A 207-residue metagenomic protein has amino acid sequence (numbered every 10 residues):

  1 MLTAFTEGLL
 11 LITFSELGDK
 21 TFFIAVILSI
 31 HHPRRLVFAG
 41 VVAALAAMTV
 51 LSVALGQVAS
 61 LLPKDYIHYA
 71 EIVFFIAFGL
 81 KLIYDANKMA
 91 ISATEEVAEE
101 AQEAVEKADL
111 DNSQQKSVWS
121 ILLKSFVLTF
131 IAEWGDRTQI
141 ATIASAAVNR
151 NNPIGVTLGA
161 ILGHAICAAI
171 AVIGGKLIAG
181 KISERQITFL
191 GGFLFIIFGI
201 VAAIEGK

Functional and structural regions predicted by a protein language model:
M1-Y66, A141-I161: Juxtamembrane transmembrane-helix termini in multi-pass membrane transport proteins
T3, P33-E106, G174-L177, L190-F193: Membrane helix-loop-helix hairpins that form the core translocation module of multi-pass transporters
T13-L17, A46-A47, L80, F130-W134 (+2 more regions): Hydrophobic/aromatic residues within the transmembrane alpha-helices of Major Facilitator Superfamily
F23-S29, A86, A171-K181: C-terminal ends of transmembrane helices
A98-Q139, S145: Selected transmembrane alpha-helices and immediately adjacent juxtamembrane segments of polytopic inner-membrane
I200-K207: Juxtamembrane boundary at the C-terminal end of a transmembrane helix
